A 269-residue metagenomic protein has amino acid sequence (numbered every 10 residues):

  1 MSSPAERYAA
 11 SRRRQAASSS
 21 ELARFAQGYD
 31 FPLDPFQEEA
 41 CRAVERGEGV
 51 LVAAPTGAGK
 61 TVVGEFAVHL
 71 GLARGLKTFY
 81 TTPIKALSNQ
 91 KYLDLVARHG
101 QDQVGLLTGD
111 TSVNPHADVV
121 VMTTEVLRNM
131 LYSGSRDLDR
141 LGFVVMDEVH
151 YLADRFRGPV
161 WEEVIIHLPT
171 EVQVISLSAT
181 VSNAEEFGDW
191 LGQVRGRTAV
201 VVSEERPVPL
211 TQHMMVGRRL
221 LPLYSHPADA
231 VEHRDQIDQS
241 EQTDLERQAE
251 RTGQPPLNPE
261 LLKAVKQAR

Functional and structural regions predicted by a protein language model:
M1-G49, K77, V208-P209, A230-E232 (+1 more regions): Helicase-associated low-complexity/disordered flanking segments
R42-G49, T61-L76, V96, E162-H167: Walker A/P-loop NTP-binding motif
R46-V52, L76-K77, A117-D118, V172-Q173: Pre-Walker A (Motif I) flank of P-loop NTPase domains
A53-T56, V63-Q90, P169-E171: Conserved SF1/SF2 helicase motif Ia
L76-N129, D189, A199: Conserved nucleic-acid-binding Ia/Ib motif block in the N-terminal RecA-like helicase ATPase lobe
A86, V113, E148-L152, N183: Residues immediately C-terminal
V120, T124-V126, Y132-S176: SF2 helicase catalytic motif II
I166, Q173-I175, T180-R269: Conserved interdomain linker/interface between the two RecA-like ATPase lobes of SF2 helicase motors
